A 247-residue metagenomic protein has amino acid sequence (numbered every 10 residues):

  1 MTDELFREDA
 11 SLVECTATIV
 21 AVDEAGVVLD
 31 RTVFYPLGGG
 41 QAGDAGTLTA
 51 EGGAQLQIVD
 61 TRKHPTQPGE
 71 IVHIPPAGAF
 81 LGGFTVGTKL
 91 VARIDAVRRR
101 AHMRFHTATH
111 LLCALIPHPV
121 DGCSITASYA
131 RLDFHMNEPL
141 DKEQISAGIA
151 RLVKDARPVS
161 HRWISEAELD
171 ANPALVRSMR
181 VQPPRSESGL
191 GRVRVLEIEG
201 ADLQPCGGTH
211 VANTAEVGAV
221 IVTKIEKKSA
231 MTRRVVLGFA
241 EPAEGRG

Functional and structural regions predicted by a protein language model:
M1-G247: Active-/binding-site microenvironments in catalytic and ligand-binding cores
